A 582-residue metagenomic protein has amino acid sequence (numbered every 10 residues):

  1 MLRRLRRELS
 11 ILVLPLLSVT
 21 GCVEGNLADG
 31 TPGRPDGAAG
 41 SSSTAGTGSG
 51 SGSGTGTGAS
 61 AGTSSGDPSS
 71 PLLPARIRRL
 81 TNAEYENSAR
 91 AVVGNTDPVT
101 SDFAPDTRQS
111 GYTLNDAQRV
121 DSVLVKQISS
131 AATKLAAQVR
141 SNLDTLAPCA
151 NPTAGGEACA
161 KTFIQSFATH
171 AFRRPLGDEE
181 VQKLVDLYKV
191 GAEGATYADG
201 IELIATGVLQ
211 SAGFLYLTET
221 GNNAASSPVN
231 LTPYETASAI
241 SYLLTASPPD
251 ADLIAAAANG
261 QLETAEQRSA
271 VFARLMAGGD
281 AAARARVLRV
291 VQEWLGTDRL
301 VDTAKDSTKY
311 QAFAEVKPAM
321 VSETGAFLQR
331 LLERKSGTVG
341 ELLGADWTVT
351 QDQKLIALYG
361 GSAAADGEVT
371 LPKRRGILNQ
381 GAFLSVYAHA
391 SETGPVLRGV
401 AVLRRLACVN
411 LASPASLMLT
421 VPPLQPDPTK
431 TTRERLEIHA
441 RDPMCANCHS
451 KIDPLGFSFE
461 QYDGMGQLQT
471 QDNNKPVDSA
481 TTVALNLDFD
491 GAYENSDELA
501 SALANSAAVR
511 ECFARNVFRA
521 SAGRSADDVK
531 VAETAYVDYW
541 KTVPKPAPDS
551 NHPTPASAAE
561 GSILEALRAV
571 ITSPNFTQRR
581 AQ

Functional and structural regions predicted by a protein language model:
M1-V13: Bacterial N-terminal signal peptides that target proteins for export
L16-L72: Ser/Thr-rich, Pro/Gly/Ala-heavy low-complexity intrinsically disordered linkers and tails of secreted extracellular
L72-S101: Mature N-terminal segment immediately following signal peptide/propeptide cleavage in secreted/periplasmic
A89, D346-Q351, L355-I356, E434-A446 (+1 more regions): Sequence/structural segment immediately N-terminal to covalent heme-attachment motifs in c-type and related
D106, N115-Q165, Y462-A514: Short, functional "switch" segments adjacent to catalytic/cofactor/reactive centers
A154-I204: A conserved hydrophobic secondary-structure block that centers on an alpha-helix together with its immediately flanking
A171, L371-S496, A500-A504, A508-R510 (+2 more regions): Sequence context surrounding c-type heme c attachment/ligation sites in exported
A237, L244, I254, A258 (+4 more regions): A cross-family structural signal marking well-folded subdomains
